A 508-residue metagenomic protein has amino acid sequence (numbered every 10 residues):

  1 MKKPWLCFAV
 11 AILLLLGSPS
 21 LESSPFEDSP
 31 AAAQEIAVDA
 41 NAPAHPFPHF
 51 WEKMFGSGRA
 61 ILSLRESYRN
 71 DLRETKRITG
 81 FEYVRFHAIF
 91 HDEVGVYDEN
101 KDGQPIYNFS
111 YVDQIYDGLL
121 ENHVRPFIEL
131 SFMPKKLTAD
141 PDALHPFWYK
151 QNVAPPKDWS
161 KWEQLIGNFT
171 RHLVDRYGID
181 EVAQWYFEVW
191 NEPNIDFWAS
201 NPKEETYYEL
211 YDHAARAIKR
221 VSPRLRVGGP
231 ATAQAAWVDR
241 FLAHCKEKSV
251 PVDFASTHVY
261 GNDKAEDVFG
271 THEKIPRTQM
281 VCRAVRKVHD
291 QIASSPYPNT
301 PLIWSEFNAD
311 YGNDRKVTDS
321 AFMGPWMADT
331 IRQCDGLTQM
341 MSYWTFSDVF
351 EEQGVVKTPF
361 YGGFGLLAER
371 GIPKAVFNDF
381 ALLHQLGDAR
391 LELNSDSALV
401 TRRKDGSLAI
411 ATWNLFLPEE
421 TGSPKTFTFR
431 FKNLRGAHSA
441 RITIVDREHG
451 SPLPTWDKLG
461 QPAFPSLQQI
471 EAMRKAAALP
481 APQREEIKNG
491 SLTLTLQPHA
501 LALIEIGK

Functional and structural regions predicted by a protein language model:
M1-P4: Positively charged n-region of N-terminal signal peptides that target proteins for export
C7-S18: Bacterial N-terminal signal peptides
S23-Y186, N201-Q234, K248-V250, A293-N299 (+3 more regions): Non-catalytic accessory regions flanking glycosidase/transglycosidase catalytic cores in CAZymes
I61-L62, F90-V96, K135, W190-F197 (+2 more regions): Conserved radical SAM core fold
F86, Y186-V189, F254-Y260: Non-cysteine beta-strand/loop elements that form the S-adenosyl-L-methionine
K135-T138, A265, Y311-G312, T345-G354: Flexible glycine/acidic-rich beta-alpha junction loops that bind and position SAM and/or redox cofactors in anaerobic
K136, P141-D142, F187-N194, A235-A236 (+1 more regions): Active-site-proximal loop/short-helix segments that contain or immediately flank catalytic acid/base residue(s)
K203-Q339, P359: Noncatalytic carbohydrate-binding groove/subsite architecture in carbohydrate-active enzymes
